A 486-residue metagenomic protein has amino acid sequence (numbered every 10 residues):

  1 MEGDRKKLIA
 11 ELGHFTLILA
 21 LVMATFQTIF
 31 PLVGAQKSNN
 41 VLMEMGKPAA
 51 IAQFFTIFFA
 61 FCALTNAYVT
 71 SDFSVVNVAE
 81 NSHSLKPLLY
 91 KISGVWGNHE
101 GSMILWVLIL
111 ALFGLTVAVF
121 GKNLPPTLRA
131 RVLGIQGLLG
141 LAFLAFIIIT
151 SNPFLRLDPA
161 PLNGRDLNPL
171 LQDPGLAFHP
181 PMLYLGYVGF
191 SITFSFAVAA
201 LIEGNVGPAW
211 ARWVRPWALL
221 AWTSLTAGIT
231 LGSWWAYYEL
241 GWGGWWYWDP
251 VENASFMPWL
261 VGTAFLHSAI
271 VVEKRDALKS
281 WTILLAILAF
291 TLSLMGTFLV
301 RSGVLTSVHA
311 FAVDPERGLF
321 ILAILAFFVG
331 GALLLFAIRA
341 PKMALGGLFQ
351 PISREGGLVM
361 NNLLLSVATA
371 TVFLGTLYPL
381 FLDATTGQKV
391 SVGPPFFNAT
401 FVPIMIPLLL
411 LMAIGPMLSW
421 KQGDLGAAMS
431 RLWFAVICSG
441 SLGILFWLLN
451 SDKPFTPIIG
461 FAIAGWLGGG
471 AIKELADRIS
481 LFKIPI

Functional and structural regions predicted by a protein language model:
D4-T16, S38-M43, N66-E100, N152-P180 (+9 more regions): Membrane-interface interhelical loops and short amphipathic "cap" helices that link adjacent transmembrane segments
K7-V41, F59, P250-M257, A286-I287 (+1 more regions): Contiguous transmembrane helix-bundle modules in multi-pass membrane proteins
T16, I57-V69, G137-P153, P216-A221 (+4 more regions): Alpha-helical transmembrane segments of integral membrane proteins, especially early/N-terminal helices
I18-I29, N39, S102-S233: A conserved hydrophobic secondary-structure block that centers on an alpha-helix together with its immediately flanking
L19-A35, I51-F61, K86-Y90, W106-K122 (+4 more regions): Central hydrophobic cores of alpha-helical transmembrane segments in multi-pass inner-membrane proteins across all
Q36-I57, V119-L141, I202-T223, Y247-W248 (+4 more regions): Membrane-interfacial loop-to-helix junctions in multi-pass inner-membrane proteins
I57-K86, S93-A118, F146-R156, G262 (+4 more regions): Transmembrane-helix bundle segments that line or gate the permeation/cavity pathway in multi-pass membrane proteins
P181, V188-V198, W210-S268, W281 (+8 more regions): Extended, hydrophobic alpha-helical segments in both membrane/secreted and soluble proteins
